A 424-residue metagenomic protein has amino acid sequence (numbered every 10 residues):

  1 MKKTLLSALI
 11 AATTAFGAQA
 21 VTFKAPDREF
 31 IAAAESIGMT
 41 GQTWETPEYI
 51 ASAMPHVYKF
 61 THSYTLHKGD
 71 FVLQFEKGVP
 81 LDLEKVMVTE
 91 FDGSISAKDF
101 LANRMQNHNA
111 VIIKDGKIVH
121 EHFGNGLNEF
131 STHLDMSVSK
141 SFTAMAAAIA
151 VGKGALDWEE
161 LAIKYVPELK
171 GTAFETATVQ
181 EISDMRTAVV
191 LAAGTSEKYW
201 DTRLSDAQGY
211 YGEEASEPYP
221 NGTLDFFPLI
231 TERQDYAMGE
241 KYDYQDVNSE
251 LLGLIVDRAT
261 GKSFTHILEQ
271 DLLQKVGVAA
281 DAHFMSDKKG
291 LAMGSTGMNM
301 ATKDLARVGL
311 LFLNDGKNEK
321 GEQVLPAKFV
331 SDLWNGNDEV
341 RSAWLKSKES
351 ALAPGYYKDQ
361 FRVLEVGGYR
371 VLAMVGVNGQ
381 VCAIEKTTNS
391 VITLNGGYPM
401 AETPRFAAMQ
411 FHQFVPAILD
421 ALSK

Functional and structural regions predicted by a protein language model:
M1-A20: Gram-negative bacterial Sec-dependent N-terminal signal peptides
Q19-G126, D184, A188, P416-K424: N-terminal leader/targeting segments and the immediately adjacent pre-domain N-terminus
V21-G38, V371-K424: Structured C-terminal helix/loop/strand segments within mature extracytoplasmic catalytic/sensor domains
G116, L134-W158, I182, L252-V256 (+2 more regions): Active-site SXXK
E129-F130, T195-E197, S205-K289, T296: Catalytic-site signature segments of enzymes, centered on catalytic residues
G152-G194, A259-T296, M300: Active-site helix/loop module of the DD-peptidase/beta-lactamase fold, centered on the serine-lysine SxxK catalytic
M185, V247-I255, G294-N318, Q380-G397: Active-site-proximal alpha-helical segments within enzyme catalytic domains
A279-A282, S331-V391: Active-site Gly/Thr loop motif
